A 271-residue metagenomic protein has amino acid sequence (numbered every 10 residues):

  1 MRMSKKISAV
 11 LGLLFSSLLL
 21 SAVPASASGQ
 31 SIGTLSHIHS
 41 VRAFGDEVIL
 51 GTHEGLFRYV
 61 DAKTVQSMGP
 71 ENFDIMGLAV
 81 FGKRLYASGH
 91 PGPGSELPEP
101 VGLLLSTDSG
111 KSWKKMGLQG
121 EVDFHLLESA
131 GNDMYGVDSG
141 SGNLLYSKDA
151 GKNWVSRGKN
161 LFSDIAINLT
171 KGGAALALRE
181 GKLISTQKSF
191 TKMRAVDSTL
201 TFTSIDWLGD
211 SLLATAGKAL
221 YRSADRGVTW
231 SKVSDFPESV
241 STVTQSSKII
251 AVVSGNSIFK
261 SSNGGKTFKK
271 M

Functional and structural regions predicted by a protein language model:
Q30-G55, M76-G77: Beta-strand-rich domains and repeat architectures in extracellular enzymes and scaffolds, especially beta-propellers
H39-R42, G77-A79, E128, A166-N168 (+2 more regions): Conserved beta-strand position repeated across blades of beta-propeller domains
G45-D46, K83, G131-N132, K171-G173 (+2 more regions): Short coil/turn segments that connect the beta-strands within blades of beta-propeller domains
L50, A87-S88, G136, A177 (+2 more regions): Residue position within the beta-strands of beta-propeller blades
G55-M68, E99-G117, L145-R157, I184-A195 (+3 more regions): Asp-box/BNR beta-propeller loop motif
E71-M76, Q119-F124, K159-I165, S198-T203 (+1 more regions): Short coil/turn segments at the loop-to-beta-strand junctions that recur within blades of beta-propeller repeat folds
G94-P100, V137-G140, A177: Short, solvent-exposed loop/turn segments at conserved positions within beta-propeller repeat blades
